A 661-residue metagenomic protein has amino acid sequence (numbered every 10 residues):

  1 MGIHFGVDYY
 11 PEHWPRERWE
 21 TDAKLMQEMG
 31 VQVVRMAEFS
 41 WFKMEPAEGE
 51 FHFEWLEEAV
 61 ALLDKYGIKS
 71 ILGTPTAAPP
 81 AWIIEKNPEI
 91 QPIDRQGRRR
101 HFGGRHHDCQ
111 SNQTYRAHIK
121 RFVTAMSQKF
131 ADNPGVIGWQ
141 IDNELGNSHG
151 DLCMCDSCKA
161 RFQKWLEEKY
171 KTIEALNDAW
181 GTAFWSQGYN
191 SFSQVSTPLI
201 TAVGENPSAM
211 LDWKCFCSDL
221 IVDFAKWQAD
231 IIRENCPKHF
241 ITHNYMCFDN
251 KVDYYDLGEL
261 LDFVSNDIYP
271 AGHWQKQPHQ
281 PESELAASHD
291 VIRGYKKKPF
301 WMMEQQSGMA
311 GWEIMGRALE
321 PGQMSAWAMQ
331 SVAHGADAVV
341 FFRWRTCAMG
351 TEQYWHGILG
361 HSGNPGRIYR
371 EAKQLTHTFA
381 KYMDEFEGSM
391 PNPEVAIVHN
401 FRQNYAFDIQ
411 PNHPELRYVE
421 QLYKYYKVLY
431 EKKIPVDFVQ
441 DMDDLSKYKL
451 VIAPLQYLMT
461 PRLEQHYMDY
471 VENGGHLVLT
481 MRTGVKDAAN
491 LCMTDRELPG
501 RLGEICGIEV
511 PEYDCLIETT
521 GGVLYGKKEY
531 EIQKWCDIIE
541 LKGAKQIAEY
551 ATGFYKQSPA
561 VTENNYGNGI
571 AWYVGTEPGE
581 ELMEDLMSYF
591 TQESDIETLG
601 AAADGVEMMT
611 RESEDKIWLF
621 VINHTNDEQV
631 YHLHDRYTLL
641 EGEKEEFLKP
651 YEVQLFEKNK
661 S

Functional and structural regions predicted by a protein language model:
G2-I3, G30-Q32, D64-S70, D132-I137 (+6 more regions): Short, well-ordered coil/turn segments that N-cap beta-strands
H4-W14, F39-E54, H101-K120, L145-H149 (+6 more regions): The substrate-binding groove and active-site-proximal loops of carbohydrate-active enzymes, especially glycoside
V7, M26, V34, L63 (+9 more regions): Conserved, mostly hydrophobic/aromatic
Y10-E12, A37-S40, G73-W82, I137-G146 (+4 more regions): Short, solvent-exposed turn/loop segments enriched in Gly/Ser/Thr/Pro and often Arg
W14-Q27, I119-A125, M246-L257, E320-A328: Short, acidic/polar
T21-Q27, R35-R99, S127, W227-N235 (+1 more regions): Aromatic-lined substrate-binding rim segments of carbohydrate-active enzymes
Q96, R100-F263, D267-W274, P278-A287: Polysaccharide-binding and catalytic clefts of secreted carbohydrate-active enzymes
F192-V195, K238, G258, Y269-S661: Carbohydrate-binding surfaces of carbohydrate-active enzymes
